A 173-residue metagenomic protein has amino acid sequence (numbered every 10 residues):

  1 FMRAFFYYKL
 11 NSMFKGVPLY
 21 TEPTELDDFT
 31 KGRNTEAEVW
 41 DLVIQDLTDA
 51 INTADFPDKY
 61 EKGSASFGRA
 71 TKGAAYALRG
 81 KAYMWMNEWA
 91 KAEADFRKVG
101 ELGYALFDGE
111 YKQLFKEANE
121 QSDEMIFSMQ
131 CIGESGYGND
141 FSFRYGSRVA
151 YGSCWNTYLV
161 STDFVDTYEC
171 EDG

Functional and structural regions predicted by a protein language model:
F1-A70, M86-K91, D95, V99: Aromatic-anchored glycine-rich loop motif in surface-exposed flexible loops
W40, L47, R69-G173: An aromatic- and glycine-enriched ligand-binding surface/loop that stacks and positions planar moieties
